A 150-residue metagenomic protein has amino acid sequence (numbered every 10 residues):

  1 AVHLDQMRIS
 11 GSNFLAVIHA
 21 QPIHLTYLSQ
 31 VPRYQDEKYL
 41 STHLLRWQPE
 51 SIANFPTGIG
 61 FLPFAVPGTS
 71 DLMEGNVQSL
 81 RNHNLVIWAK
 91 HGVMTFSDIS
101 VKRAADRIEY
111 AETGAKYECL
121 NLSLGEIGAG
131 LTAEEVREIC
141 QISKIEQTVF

Functional and structural regions predicted by a protein language model:
A1-F150: Glycine-rich flexible loops
